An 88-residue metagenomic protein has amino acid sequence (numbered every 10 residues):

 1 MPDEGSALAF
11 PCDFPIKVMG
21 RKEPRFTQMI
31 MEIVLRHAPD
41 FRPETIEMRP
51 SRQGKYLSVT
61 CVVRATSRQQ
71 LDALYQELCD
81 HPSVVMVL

Functional and structural regions predicted by a protein language model:
M1-L88: Long, contiguous binding/interaction regions
